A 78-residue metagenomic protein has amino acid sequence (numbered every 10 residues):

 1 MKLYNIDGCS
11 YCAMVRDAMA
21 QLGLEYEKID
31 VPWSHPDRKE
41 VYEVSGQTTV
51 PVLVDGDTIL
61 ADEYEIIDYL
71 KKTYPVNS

Functional and structural regions predicted by a protein language model:
M1-L24: Local sequence-structure signature of Cys/Sec-based thiol-disulfide redox active-site neighborhoods
N5, E25-D37: Thiol-based oxidoreductase modules, predominantly thioredoxin-like and allied folds used for disulfide exchange
A20, E27, E43: Short polybasic/polar patches that bind polyanions
Y42-T49: Thiol/disulfide oxidoreductase modules built on the thioredoxin-like
P51-I59: A short, hydrophobic beta-strand/beta-hairpin element that forms part of a small beta-sheet core
I66: Catalytic phosphate/metal-binding cores of nucleic-acid and nucleotide-processing enzymes, i.e., regions that mediate
L70: Hydrophobic "lid"/C-terminal helical patch of Rossmann-like NAD(P)-dependent dehydrogenase/epimerase domains
Y74-S78: Generic C-terminal helix-cap and adjacent flexible tail
